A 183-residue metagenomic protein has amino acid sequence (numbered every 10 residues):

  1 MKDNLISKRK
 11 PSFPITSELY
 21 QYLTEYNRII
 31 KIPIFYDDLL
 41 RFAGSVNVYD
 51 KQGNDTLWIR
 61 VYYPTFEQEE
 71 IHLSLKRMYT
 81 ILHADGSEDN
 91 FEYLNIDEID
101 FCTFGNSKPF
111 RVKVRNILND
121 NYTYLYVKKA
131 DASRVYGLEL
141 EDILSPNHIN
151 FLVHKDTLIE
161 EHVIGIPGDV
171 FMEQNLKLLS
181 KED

Functional and structural regions predicted by a protein language model:
M1-E88: Regulatory N- and C-terminal appendages and interdomain linkers associated with kinase/kinase-like NTP transferase
F66-M172, L178-E182: Conserved ATP-binding subdomain of kinase catalytic cores across diverse folds
